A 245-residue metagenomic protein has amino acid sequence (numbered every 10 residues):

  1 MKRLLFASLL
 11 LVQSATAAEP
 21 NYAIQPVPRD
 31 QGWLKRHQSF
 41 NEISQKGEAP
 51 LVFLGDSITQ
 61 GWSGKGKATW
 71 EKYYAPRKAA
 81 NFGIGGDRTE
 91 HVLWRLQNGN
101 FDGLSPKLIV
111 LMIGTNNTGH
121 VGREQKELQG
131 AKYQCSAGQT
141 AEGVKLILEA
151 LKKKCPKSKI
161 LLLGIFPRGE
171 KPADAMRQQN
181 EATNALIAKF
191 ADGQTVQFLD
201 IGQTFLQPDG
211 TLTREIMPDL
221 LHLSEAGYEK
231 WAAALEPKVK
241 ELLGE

Functional and structural regions predicted by a protein language model:
M1-L54, I58-K72, K240-E245: N-terminal secretory targeting modules
Q38-V52, L93-G103, E149-K152: Short amphipathic alpha-helices and their capping/turn segments at secondary-structure boundaries
G47, Y74, C155, A191-Q194: A structural signal for short coil/turn segments at secondary-structure junctions
P50-G55, K78-G83, K107-I113, N117 (+3 more regions): Structural recognition of the beta-strand scaffold that forms the well-ordered cores of secreted hydrolase catalytic
L51, F82-G85, T89, Y133 (+5 more regions): Solvent-exposed, acidic/flexible segments
Q60-A75, T89-A141, A150, L161 (+1 more regions): Oxyanion-hole/transition-state-stabilizing segment in secreted/luminal serine hydrolases and related acyltransferases
V144-E149, N184, A188: Generic structural signal for well-ordered alpha-helices, preferentially at hydrophobic/aromatic core positions
F166-E245: Catalytic His-Asp segment of secreted/periplasmic serine-dependent ester chemistry enzymes
